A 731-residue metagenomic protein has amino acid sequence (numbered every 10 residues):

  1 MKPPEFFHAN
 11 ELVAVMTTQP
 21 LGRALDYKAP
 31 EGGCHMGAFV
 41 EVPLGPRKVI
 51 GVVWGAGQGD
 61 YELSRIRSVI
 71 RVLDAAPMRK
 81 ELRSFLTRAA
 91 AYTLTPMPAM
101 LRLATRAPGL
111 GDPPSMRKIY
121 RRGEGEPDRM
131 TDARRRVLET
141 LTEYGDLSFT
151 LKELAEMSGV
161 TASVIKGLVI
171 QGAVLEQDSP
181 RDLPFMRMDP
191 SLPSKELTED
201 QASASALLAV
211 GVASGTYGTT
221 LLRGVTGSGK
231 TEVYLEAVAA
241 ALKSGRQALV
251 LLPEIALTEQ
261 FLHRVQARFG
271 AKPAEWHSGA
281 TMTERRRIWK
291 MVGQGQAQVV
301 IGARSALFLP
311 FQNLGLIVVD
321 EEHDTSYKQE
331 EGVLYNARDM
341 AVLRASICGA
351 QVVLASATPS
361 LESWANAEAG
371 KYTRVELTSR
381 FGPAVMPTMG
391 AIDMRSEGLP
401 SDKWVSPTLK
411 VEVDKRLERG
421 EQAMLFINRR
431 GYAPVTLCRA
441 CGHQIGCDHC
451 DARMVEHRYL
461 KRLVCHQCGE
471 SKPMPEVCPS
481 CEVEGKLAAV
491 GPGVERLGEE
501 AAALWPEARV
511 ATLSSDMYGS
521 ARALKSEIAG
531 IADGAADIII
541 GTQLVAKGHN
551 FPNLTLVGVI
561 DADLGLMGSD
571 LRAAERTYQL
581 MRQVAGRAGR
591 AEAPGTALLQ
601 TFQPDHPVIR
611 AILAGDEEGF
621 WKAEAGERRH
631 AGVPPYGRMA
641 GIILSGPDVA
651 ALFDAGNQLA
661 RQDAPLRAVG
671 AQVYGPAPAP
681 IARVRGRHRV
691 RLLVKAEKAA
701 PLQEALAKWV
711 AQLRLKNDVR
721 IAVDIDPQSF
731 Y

Functional and structural regions predicted by a protein language model:
M1-S356, S363, E368-A384, L417-E418 (+5 more regions): Accessory, non-ATPase domains that flank or precede helicase/AAA+ motor cores in DNA-metabolism machines
I70-R71, G626, G675-P678: Short structured motifs
T87-A90, T142, V169, A502 (+3 more regions): Short, amphipathic alpha-helical segments that act as regulatory/interfacial helices in nucleotide-processing proteins
Y120, V174, M389, M454 (+2 more regions): Generic structural motif
L192-T198, A202, T216-F653, R661 (+5 more regions): Inter-lobe coupling/hinge segments of SF2-like helicase ATPases
V510-A511, R667-A679, V719-I725: Short beta-strand elements
A651-Y674: Short amphipathic alpha-helix segments
G670-A671, R683-H688: Nucleotide-binding motor/catalytic cores of P-loop/tubulin-like NTPases across gene-expression machines
